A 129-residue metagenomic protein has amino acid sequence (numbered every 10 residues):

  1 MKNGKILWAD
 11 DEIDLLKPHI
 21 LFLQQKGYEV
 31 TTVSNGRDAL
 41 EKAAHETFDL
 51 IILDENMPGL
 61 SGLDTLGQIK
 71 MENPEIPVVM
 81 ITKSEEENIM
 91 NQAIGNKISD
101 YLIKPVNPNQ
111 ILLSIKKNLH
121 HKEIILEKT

Functional and structural regions predicted by a protein language model:
G4, S34-D38, S61-D64: Acidic catalytic/metal-coordinating carboxylates
K17-Q25: Charged docking surfaces used in two-component/phosphorelay signaling
G27-S34, K42: Short hydrophobic/Thr-rich beta-strand motif most characteristic of the beta2 strand and flanking loop of CheY-like
E46-I52: Active-site beta3 strand of CheY-like receiver
M57: Receiver (REC) domain active-site loop signature in two-component systems and cognate sites in sensor histidine kinases
D64, E85-D100: Alpha4 helix (beta4-alpha4-beta5 surface) of REC/receiver domains from two-component response regulators
N88, V106-I115: C-terminal output helix
